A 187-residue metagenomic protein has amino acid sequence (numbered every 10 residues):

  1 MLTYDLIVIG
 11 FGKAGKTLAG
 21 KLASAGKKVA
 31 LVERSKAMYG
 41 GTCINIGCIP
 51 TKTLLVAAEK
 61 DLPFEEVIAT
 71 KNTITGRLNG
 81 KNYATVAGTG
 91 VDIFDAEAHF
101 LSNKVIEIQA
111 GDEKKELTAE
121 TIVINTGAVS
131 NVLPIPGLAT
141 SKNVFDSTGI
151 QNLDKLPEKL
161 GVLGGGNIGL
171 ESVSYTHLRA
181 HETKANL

Functional and structural regions predicted by a protein language model:
M1-I9, K21-A25, R34-S35, Y39-I46 (+1 more regions): FAD-binding core/adjacent interface of flavoenzyme oxidoreductases
F11-K13, G165-G166: Glycine-rich Rossmann-fold phosphate-binding loop(s) that bind the pyrophosphate of adenine dinucleotide cofactors
K16, L170: Residues forming the Rossmann-fold NAD(P)(H) cofactor-binding site
A30: Conserved beta-strand positions in the Rossmann-like core of class I SAM-dependent methyltransferases
P50-T70: Glycine-rich active-site loop/strand segments that organize a redox cofactor
E65-K81: Short beta-strand to alpha-helix junction loop
T176-T183: Conserved small/polar residues in nucleotide/adenosyl-binding loops
